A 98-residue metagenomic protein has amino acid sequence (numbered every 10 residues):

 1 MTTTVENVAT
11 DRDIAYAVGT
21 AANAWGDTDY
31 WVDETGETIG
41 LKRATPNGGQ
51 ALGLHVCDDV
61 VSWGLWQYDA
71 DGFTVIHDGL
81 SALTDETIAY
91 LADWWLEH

Functional and structural regions predicted by a protein language model:
M1-N47, D71-I76: Negatively charged, low-complexity tracts enriched in Asp/Glu with abundant Ser/Thr
D11, V61, D93-W94: Generic hydrophobic/packing signal
A17-G19, N23-W25, V56-D59, E86-I88: Intrinsically disordered, low-complexity regions enriched in Ser/Pro/Gly/Gln/His and often acidic
G26, V32, G64-Q67, W95-L96: Short linear interaction motif-like sites in intrinsically disordered regions of transcription factors
G40-G53, D93, E97: Short, internal acidic amphipathic alpha-helical interface segments that mediate docking to partner proteins
G48-E86: Intrinsically disordered, low-complexity regulatory segments enriched in Ser/Thr/Pro and charged residues
S81-H98: Acidic, proline/glycine-rich low-complexity IDRs
